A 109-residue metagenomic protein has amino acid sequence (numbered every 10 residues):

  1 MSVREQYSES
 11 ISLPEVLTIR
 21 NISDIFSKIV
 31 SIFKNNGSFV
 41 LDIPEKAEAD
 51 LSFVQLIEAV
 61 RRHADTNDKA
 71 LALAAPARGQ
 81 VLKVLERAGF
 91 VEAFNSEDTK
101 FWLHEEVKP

Functional and structural regions predicted by a protein language model:
M1-A49, A59-P109: STAS-like cytosolic regulatory interaction modules
D50-V54: Phosphopantetheine-attachment site and its flanking helix in carrier
